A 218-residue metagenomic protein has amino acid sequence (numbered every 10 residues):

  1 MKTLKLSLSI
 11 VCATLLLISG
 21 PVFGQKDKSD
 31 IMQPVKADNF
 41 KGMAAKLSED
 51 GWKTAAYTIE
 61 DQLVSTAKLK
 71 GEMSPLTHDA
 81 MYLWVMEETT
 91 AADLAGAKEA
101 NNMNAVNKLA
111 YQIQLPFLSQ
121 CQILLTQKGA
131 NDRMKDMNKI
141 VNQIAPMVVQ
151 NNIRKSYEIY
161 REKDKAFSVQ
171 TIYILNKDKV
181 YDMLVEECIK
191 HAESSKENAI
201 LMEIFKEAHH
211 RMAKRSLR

Functional and structural regions predicted by a protein language model:
M1-V11: Bacterial N-terminal signal peptides that target proteins for export
V11-C12, V22: Cleavable N-terminal signal peptides
G24-R218: Domain-level marker for long, solvent-exposed, non-transmembrane regions
